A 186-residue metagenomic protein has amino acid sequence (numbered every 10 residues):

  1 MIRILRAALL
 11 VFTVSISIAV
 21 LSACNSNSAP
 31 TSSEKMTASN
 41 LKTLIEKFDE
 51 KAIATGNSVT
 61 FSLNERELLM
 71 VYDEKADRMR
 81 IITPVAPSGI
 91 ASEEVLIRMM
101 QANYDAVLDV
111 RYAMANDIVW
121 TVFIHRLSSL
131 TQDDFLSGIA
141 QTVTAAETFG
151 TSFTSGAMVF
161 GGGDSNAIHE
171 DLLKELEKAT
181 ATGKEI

Functional and structural regions predicted by a protein language model:
M1-F12: Bacterial N-terminal signal peptides that target proteins for export
V20-A23: C-terminal motif of bacterial Sec signal peptides marking the signal peptidase cleavage site
N25-N27: Bacterial signal peptide processing site
E46-N57: Short secondary-structure junctions
L68-S88: A short acidic-to-branched-hydrophobic micro-motif
T83-I124, A167: Short, internal acidic amphipathic alpha-helical interface segments that mediate docking to partner proteins
V110-T151: A short, solvent-exposed beta-edge/loop patch
T154-I186: Short, highly charged C-terminal tails/helix-capping segments
